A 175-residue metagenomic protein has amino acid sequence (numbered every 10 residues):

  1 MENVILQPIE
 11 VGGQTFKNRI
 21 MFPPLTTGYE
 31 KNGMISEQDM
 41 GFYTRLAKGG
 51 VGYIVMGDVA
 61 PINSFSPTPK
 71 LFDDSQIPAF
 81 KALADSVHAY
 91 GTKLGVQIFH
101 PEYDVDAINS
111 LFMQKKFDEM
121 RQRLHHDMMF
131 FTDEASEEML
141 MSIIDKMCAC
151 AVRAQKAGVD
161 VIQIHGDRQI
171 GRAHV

Functional and structural regions predicted by a protein language model:
M1-P24, V87: N-terminal amphipathic alpha-helix/helix-capping segment at the start of soluble metabolic enzymes
I20-P23, I54-M56, L94-I98, I162-I164: Hydrophobic faces of well-ordered beta-strands that scaffold small-molecule active sites in alpha/beta enzyme cores
F22, L46, G50, V87 (+2 more regions): Conserved, mostly hydrophobic/aromatic
T26, A60, H100-E102, G166-R168: Active-site-proximal loop/turn and secondary-structure-junction residues that shape catalytic pockets, frequently
K31-R45, P69-H88, D106-L111, E137-V152: Glycine-rich anion/phosphate-binding loops
D39-I62, K156-I162: Catalytic domains of carbohydrate-active enzymes, especially glycoside hydrolases
F99-V159: Non-globular sequence segments
A173-V175: Conserved small/polar residues in nucleotide/adenosyl-binding loops
